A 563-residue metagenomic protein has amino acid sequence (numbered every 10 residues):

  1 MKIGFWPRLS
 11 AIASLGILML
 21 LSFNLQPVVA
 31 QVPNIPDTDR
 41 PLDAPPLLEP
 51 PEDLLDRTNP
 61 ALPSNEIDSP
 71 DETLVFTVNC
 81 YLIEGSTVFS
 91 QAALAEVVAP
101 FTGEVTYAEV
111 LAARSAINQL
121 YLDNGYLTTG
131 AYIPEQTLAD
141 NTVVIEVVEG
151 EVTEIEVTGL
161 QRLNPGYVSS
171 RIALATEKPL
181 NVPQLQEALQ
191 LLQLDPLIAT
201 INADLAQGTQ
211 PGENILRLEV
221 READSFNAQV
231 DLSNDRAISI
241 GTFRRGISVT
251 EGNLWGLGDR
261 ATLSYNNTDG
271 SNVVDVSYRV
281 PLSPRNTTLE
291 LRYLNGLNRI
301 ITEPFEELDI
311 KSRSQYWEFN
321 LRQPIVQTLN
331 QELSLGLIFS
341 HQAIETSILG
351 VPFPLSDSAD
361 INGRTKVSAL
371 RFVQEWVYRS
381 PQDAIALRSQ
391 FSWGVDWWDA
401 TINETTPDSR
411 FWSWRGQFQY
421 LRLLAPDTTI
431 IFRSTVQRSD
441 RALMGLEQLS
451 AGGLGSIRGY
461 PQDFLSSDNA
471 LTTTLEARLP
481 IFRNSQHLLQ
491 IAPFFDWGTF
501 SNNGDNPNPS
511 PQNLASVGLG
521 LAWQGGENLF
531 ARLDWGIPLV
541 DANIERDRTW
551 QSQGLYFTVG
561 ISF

Functional and structural regions predicted by a protein language model:
K2-G4, A30-R236, T242, I247-S248 (+3 more regions): Periplasmic polypeptide-binding modules associated with outer-membrane biogenesis and secretion
Q31, I402-F563: C-terminal transmembrane beta-barrel domains of outer membrane proteins
A203, F226-R236, I247-E251, L257-D269 (+5 more regions): Transmembrane beta-strand segments that form the barrel wall of outer-membrane beta-barrel proteins
F226-A228, W255-A261, P284-L289, N298-R299 (+6 more regions): Repeated loop/turn-to-beta-strand initiation elements of outer-membrane beta-barrel proteins
A228-V230, V249, A261-Y265, L289-Y293 (+9 more regions): Membrane-embedded beta-strand positions of outer-membrane beta-barrel proteins
N234-R236, N253, Y265-D269, Y293-R299 (+11 more regions): Transmembrane beta-strands of outer-membrane beta-barrel pores
E251-W255, S277-P284, R322-T328, R371-Q382 (+5 more regions): Outer-membrane beta-barrel proteins
T288-R441: Transmembrane beta-strand segments of outer-membrane beta-barrel domains in Gram-negative and organellar OMPs
